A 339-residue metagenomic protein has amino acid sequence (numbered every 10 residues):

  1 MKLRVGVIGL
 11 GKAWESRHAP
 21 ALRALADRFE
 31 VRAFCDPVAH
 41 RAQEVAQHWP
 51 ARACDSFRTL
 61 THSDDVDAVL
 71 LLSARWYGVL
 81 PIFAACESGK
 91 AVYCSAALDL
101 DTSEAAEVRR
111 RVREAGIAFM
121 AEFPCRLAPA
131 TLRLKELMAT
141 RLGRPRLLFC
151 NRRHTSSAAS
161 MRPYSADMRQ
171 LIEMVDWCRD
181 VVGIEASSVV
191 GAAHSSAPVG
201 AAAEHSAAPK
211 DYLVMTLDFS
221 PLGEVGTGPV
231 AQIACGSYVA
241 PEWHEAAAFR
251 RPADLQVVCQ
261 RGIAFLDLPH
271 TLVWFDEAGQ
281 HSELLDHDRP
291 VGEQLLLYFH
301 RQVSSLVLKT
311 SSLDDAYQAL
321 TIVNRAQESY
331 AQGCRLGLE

Functional and structural regions predicted by a protein language model:
M1-W49: N-terminal Rossmann-like dinucleotide-binding module
A13, P37, L285-L297: Active-site loop of classical SDR/Rossmann-like NAD(P)-dependent oxidoreductases, centered on the catalytic Tyr-X3-Lys
W49-R111: Beta-loop-alpha module in the N-terminal Rossmann-like domain of NAD(P)-dependent dehydrogenases, especially those
D55, C94, F119-A121, L266: Hydrophobic residues in well-ordered beta-strands that form the structural core
A68-L71, H300-E339: C-terminal helix-rich "cap/oligomerization" subdomain common to oxidoreductases
D99-M161: A contiguous active-site-proximal alpha/beta segment in oxidoreductase catalytic domains
R169-P269, L297-S305: Contiguous beta-strand/loop segments that form the cofactor/metal-binding neighborhood of enzyme cores
